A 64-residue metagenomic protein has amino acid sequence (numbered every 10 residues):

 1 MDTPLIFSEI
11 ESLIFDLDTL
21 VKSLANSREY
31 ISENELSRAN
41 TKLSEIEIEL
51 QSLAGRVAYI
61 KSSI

Functional and structural regions predicted by a protein language model:
M1-I14: Short, charge/polar-rich alpha-helical segments
E11-I64: Short, charge-rich amphipathic interface segments used for partner binding and complex assembly
